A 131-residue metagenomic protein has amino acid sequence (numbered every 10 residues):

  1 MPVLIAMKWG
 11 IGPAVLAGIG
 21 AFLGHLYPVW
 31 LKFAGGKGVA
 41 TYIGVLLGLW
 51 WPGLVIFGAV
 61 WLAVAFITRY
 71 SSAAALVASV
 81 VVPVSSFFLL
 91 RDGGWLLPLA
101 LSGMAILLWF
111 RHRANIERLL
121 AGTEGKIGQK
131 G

Functional and structural regions predicted by a protein language model:
M1, L26-A40, V64-L76, R111-G131: Interhelical loop and helix-boundary elements at the membrane-water interface of polytopic inner-membrane proteins
M1-M7, A17, L31: Multi-pass membrane catalytic core of lipid/isoprenoid biosynthesis enzymes
I5-G10, G20, G24, G38-T68 (+1 more regions): Interfacial segments of multi-pass membrane proteins
K8-P13, W50-W51, F88-L99, G125-G131: Alpha-helical transmembrane segments and immediately membrane-proximal extracytoplasmic
A14-G18, S72-A75: Hydrophobic/aromatic positions within or immediately flanking transmembrane alpha-helices of multi-pass small-molecule
V55-F57, S71-S79, D92-M104: Loop-to-transmembrane alpha-helix initiation sites
A105-W109: Alpha-helical transmembrane segments
